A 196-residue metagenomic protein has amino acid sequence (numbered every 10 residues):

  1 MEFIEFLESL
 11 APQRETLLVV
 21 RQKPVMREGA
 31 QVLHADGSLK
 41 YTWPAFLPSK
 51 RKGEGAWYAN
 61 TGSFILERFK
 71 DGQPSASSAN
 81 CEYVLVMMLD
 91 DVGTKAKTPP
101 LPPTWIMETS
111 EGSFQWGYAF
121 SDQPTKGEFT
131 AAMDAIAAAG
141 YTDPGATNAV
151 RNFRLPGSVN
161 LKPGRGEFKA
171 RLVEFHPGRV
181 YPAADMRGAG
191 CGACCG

Functional and structural regions predicted by a protein language model:
M1-F114, Y118-A131: Signature for HUH/AEP ssDNA processing cores
R68-P100, F120-G196: DNA replication initiation modules
